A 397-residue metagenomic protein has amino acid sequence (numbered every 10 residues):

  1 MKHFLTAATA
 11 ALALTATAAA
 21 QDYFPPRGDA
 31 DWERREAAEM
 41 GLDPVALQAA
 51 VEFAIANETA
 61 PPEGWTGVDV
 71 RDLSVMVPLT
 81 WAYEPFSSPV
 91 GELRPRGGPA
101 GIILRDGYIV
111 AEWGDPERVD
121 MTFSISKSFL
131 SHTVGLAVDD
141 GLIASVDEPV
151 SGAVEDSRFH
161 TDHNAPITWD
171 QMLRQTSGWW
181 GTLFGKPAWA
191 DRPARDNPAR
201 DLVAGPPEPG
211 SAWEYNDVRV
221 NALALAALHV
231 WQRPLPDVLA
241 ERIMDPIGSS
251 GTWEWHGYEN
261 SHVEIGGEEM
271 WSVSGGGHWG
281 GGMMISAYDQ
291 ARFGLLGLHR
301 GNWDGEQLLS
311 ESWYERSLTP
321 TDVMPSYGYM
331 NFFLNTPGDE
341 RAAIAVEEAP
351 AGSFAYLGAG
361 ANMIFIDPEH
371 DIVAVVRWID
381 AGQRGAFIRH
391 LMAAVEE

Functional and structural regions predicted by a protein language model:
A7-T15: Bacterial N-terminal signal peptides
A19-D115, L142-I143, R233, A394-E397: N-terminal leader/targeting segments and the immediately adjacent pre-domain N-terminus
W32-R34, I55, T59-L93, T122 (+2 more regions): Active-site-proximal loop and beta-strand segments within enzyme catalytic domains
D43, G107, M121-V146, M172 (+4 more regions): Active-site SXXK
Y108-R118, G181-E259, G281: Catalytic-site signature segments of enzymes, centered on catalytic residues
L136-A144, L228-D237, M244-T252, M284-L309 (+1 more regions): Bacterial peptidoglycan biogenesis and beta-lactam-recognition machinery
D140-G178, W231-W279: Active-site helix/loop module of the DD-peptidase/beta-lactamase fold, centered on the serine-lysine SxxK catalytic
H262-G277, T319-V373: Active-site Gly/Thr loop motif
